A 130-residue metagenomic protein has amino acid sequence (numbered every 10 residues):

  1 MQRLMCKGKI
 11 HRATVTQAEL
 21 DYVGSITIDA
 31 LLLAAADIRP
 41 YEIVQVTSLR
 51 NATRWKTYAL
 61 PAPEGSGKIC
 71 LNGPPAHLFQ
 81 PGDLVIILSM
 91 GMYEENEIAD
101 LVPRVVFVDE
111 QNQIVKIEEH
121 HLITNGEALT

Functional and structural regions predicted by a protein language model:
R3, G8, E97-L122, G126-T130: Peripheral, non-AAA+ core regions of ATP-driven protein-machinery
M5, V15-T16, L20-E94, A99 (+1 more regions): Compact, glycine-rich, soluble single-domain proteins
